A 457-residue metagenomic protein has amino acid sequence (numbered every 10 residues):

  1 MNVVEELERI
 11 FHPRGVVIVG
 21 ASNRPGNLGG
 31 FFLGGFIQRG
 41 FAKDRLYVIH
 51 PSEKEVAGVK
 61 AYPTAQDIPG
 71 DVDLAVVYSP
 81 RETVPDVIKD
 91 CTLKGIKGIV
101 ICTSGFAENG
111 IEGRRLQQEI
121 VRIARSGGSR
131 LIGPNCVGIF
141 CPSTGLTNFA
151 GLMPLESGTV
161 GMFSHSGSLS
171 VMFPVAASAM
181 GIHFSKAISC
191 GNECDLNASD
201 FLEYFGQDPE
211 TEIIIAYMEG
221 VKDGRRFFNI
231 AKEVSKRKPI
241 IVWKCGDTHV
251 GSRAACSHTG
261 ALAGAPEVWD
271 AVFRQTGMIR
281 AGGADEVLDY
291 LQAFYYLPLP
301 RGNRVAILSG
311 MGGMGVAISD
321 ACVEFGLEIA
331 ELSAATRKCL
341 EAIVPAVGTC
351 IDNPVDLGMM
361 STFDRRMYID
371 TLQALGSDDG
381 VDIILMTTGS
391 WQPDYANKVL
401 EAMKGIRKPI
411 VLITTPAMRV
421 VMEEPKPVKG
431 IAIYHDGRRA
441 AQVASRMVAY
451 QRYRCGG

Functional and structural regions predicted by a protein language model:
M1-G457: Catalytic-core regions of core metabolic enzymes, especially those transforming organic acids/acyl-group intermediates
